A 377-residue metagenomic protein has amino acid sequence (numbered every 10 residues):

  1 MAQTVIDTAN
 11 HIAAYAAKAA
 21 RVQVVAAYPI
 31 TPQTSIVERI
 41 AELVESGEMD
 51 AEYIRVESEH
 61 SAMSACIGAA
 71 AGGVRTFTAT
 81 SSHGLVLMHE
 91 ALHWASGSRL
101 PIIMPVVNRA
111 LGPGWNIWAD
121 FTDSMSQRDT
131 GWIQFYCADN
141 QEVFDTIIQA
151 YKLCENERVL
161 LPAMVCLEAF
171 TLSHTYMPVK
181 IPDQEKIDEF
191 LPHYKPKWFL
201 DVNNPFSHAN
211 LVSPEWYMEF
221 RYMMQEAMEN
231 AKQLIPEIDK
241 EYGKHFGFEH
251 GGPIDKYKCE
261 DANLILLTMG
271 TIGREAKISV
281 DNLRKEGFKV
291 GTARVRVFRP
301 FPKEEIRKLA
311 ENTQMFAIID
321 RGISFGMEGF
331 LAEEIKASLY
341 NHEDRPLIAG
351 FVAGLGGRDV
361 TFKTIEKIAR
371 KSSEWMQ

Functional and structural regions predicted by a protein language model:
M1-W132, I148, E168: Thiamine diphosphate
I6, W115-I117, L234-G251, T268-A276 (+1 more regions): A general structural motif
A41-S46, E241, I278-T292, Y340-N341: Short helix-loop-beta junction
R109-A110, L167-H174, Y194, G270 (+2 more regions): Glycine-rich beta-alpha junction loops
W118-P162, C166-A169, R345-R358: Conserved thiamine diphosphate
P162-D255: Conformationally flexible catalytic loops at phosphate/diphosphate-handling active centers
C259-F288, F301-K308: Redox- and metal-dependent alpha/beta enzyme cores, enriched for Fe-S-associated oxidoreductases and cofactor-handling
D320-Q377: Peripheral docking tails and interdomain loops at the edges of cofactor- or intermediate-handling domains
